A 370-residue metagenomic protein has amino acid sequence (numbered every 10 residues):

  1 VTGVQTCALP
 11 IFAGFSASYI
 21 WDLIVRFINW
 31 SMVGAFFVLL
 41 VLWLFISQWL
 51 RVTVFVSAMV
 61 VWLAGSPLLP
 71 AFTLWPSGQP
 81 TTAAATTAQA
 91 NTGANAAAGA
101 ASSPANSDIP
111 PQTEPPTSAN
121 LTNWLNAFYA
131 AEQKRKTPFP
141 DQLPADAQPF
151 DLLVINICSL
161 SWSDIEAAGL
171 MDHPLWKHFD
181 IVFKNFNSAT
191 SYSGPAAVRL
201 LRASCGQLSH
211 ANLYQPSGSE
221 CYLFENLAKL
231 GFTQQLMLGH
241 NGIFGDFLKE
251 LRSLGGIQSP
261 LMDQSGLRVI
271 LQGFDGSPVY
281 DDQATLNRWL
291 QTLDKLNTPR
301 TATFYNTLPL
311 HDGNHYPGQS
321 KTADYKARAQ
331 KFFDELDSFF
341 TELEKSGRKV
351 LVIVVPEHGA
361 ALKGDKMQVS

Functional and structural regions predicted by a protein language model:
V1-S103: Transmembrane and membrane-interface helices of multi-pass, inner-membrane envelope-modifying transferases
T2-C7, E357, M367-S370: Short, intrinsically disordered, charge-balanced linker/junction segments flanking boundaries in proteins
S77-G93, G99, S103-Y316: Active-site-proximal alpha/beta segments of enzymes that process anionic O-linked groups
V154, V352-I353: Active-site alpha-helix of zinc metalloproteases
I157-S159, V355-G359: DG-centered beta-turn motif at the end of beta-strands
T233, K349-L351: Proline-centered loop/turn at the N-terminus of a beta-strand
G245, W289-S338, E342, A361-V369: Active-site His/acidic residue clusters
L343-G347: Short, conserved loop/helix-junction motifs that constitute active-site signature segments in enzyme catalytic cores
